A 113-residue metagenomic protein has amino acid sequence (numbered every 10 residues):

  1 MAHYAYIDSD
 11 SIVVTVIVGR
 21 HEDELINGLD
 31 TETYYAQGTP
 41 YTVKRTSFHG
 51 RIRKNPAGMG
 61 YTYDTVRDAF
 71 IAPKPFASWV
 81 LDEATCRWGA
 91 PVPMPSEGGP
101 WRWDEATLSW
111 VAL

Functional and structural regions predicted by a protein language model:
M1-L113: Interaction-interface detector
